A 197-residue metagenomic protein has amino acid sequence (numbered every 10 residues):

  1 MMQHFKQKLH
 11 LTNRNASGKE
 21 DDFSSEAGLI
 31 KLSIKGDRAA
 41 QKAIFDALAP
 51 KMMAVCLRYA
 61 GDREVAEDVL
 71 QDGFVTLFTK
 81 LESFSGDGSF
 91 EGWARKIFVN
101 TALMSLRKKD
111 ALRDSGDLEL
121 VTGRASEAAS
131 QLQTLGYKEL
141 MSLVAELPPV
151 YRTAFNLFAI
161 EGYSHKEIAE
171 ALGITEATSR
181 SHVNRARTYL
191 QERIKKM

Functional and structural regions predicted by a protein language model:
H10-T12, D22-E26, M104, A111-Y137 (+1 more regions): Internal acidic/polar
I30-M53: A short, charge-rich alpha-helical start-of-domain segment used by transcription regulators
I34-K35, R58, Q71-S89, K108-D110: Sigma70-family region 2
F45-R63, K80, V144, R193-K196: Amphipathic, Lys/Arg- and hydrophobic-enriched alpha-helical face
A54, D68-V75, G88-N100: Structural recognition of an alpha-helix C-terminal capping motif at a helix-to-coil junction
E82-G86, K96-G116, Q133, R185: Arg/Lys-rich amphipathic alpha helix in sigma70-family domain 2
R107, L147, R152, R187-M197: Short, Lys/Arg-enriched C-terminal cap helix and immediately downstream tail that follows
A154-F158: A short pre-motif secondary-structure segment
